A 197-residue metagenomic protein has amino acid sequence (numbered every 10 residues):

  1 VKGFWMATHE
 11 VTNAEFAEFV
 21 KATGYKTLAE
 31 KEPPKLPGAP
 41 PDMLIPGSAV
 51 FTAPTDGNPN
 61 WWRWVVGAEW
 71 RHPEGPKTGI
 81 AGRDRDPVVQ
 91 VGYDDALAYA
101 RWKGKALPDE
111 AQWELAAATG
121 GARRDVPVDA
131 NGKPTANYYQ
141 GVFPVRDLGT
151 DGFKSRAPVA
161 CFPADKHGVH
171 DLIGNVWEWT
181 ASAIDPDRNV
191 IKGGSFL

Functional and structural regions predicted by a protein language model:
F4, F19-L28, K103-G104: Short capping motifs at secondary-structure boundaries
A7: An anion-binding catalytic pocket shared by soluble metabolic enzymes
T12: Acidic-aromatic/histidine active-site loop/patch
A17-A22, E32-P34, V190: Short Gly/aromatic-enriched secondary-structure transition segments
A22-K31, A122-V126: Cytochrome P450 catalytic domain signature, combining two hallmark sequence patches
P34-L197: Functional-site microenvironments in short loops/helix caps that host divalent-cation chemistry
